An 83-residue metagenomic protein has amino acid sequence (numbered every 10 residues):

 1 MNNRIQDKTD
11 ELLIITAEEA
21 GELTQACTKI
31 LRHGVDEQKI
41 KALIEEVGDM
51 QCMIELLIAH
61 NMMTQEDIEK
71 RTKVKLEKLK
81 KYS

Functional and structural regions predicted by a protein language model:
M1-V47, Q51-S83: Flexible "arm" and connector segments at domain edges
